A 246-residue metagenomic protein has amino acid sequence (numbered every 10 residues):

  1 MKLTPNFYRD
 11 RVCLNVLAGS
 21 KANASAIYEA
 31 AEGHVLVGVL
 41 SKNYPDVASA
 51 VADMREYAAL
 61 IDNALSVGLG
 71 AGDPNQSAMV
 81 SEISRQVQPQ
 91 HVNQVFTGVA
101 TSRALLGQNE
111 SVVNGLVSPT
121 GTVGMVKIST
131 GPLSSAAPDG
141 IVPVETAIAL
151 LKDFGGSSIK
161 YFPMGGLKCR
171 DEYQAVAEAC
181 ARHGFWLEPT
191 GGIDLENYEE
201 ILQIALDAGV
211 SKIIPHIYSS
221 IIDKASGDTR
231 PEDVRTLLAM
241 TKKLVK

Functional and structural regions predicted by a protein language model:
M1-N93, I148-D153, L167-A175, A181 (+2 more regions): Conserved N-terminal beta1-alpha1 strand-loop-helix module at the mouth
V16, V35-N43, Q90-T101, G121 (+2 more regions): Glycine-rich phosphate-binding active-site loops on the catalytic face of alpha/beta enzymes
L69-A71, E188-I193, Y218-S219: Glycine-rich beta-strand-to-loop/alpha-helix junction loops that act as flexible
G70-L167, H183: Conserved anion-binding
E82, S102-L105, I222-K246: C-terminal helical cap(s) of enzyme catalytic domains, especially alpha/beta-barrels
G140-E145, R170-A177, R230-V234: Charged helix-capping and loop-helix junction motifs
D153-F154, I204, A208: Structural motif
I201: Conserved, mostly hydrophobic/aromatic
